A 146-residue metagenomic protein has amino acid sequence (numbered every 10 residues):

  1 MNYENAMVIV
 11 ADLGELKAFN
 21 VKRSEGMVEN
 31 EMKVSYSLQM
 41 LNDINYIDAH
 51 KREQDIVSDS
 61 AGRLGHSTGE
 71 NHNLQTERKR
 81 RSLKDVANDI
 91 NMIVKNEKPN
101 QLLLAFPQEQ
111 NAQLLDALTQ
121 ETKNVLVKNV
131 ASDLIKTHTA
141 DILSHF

Functional and structural regions predicted by a protein language model:
M1-F146: Terminal alpha-helical anchor/extension segments at protein ends
